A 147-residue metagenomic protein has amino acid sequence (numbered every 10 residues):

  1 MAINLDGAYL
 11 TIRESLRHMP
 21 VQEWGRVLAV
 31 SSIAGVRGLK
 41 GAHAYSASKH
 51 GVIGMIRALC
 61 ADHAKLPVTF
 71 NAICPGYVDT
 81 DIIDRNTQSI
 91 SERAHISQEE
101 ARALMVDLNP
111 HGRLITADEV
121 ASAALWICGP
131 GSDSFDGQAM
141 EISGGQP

Functional and structural regions predicted by a protein language model:
M1-L10, W24, L28, V52: Catalytic Tyr-X3-Lys loop
L10-I12, L16, W24, H111-I142: C-terminal substrate-recognition "lid" of short-chain dehydrogenase/reductases
I12, S48, I56: Active-site helix of classical SDR
S32: Residue(s) in the substrate-gating loop at a strand-loop-helix junction that position the organic substrate next
G38-S46, A58: Active-site loop-to-helix junction immediately N-terminal to the catalytic Tyr of the SDR YXXXK motif in Rossmann-fold
A64, T69, F135-G137: Short, small/polar-rich loop/turn modules that mediate ligand/substrate recognition or access, typified
F70, P75-R85, S89: Short, flexible catalytic-loop segment of classical short-chain dehydrogenase/reductase
Q88-D118: Catalytic Tyr-x(3-8)-Lys segment
